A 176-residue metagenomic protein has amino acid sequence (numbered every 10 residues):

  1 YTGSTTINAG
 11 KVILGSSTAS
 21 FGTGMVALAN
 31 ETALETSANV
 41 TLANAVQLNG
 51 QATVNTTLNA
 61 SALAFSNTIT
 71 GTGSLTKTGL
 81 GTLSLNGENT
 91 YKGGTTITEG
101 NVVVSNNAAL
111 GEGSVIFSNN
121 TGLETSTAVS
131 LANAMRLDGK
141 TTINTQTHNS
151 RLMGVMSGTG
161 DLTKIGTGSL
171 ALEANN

Functional and structural regions predicted by a protein language model:
Y1-N49, L63, T70, S84-L137 (+2 more regions): Surface-exposed loop/turn positions within long extracellular repeat scaffolds, especially the passenger domains
T56-A60, T145-T147: Extracellular beta-rich ligand/substrate-recognition surface
S74, D161: Short hydrophobic/aromatic beta-strand element in the GNAT-like acyltransferase core that lines or flanks the acyl-donor
